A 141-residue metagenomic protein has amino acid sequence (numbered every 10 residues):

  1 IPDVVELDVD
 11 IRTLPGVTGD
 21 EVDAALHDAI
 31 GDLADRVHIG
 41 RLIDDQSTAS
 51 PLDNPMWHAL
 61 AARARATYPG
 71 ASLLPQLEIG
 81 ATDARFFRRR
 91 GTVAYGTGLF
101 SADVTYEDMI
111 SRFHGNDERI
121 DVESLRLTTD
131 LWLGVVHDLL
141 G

Functional and structural regions predicted by a protein language model:
I1-L133, H137-G141: Metal-dependent amide/peptide-bond hydrolase catalytic core, centered on the "pita-bread" metallohydrolase fold
